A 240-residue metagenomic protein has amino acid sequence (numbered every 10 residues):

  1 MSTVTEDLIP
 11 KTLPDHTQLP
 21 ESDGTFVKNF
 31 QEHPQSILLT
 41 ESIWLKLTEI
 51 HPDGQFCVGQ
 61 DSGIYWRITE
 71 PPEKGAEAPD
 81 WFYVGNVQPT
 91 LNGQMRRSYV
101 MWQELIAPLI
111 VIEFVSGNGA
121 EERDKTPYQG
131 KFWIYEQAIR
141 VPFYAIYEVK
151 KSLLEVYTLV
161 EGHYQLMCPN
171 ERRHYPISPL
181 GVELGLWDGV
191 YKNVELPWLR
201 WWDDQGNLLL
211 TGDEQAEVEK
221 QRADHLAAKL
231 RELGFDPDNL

Functional and structural regions predicted by a protein language model:
S2-K28, L45, W66-E73, V84-I139 (+1 more regions): C-terminal interaction segment
N29-F82: Acidic-basic catalytic patches of nuclease active cores, encompassing PD-(D/E)XK and other metal-cofactor nuclease
P79, V141-F143: Short, surface-exposed beta-edge/turn micro-motifs
